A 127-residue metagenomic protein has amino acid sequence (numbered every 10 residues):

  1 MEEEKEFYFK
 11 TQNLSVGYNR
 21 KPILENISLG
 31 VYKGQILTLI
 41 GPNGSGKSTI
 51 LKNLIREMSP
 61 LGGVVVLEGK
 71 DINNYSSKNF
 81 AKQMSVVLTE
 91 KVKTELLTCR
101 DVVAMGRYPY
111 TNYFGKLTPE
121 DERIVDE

Functional and structural regions predicted by a protein language model:
F9, L24-N26: Conserved structural motif at the start of ABC-family nucleotide-binding domains
K21-P22, K78: Short coil-to-beta microelement around the adenine-binding A-loop and adjacent beta1/P-loop entry of ABC ATPase
I40-P42: The feature captures the beta-strand-to-loop junction immediately N-terminal to the Walker
I55: Helix-to-loop junction immediately C-terminal to a conserved catalytic motif
G63-D71, F80: Conserved ABC transporter NBD signature motif
N74-Y75, E90-A104, P109-K116: Conserved catalytic motifs of ABC-family nucleotide-binding domains
A104, P119-E127: Conserved ABC ATPase "signature" region
